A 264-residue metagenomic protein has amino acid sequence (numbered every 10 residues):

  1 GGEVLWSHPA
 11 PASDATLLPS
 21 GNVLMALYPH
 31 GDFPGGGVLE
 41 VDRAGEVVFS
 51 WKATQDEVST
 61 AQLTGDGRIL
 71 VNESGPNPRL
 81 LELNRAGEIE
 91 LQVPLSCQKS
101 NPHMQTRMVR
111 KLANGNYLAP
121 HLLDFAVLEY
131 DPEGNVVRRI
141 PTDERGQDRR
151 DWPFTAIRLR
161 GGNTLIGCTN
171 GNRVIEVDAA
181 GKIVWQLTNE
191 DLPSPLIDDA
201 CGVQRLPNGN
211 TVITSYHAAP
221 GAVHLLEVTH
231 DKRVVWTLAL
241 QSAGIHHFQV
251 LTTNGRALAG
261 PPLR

Functional and structural regions predicted by a protein language model:
G1-R264: Histidine-/acidic-rich catalytic cores in large beta-rich domains
